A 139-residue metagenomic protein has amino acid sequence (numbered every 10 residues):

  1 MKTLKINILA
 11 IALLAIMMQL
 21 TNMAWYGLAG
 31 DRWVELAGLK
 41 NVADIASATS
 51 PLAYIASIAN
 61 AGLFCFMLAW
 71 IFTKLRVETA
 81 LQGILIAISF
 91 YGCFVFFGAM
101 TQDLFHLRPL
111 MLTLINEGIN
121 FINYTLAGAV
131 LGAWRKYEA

Functional and structural regions predicted by a protein language model:
M1-A139: Juxtamembrane/disordered regions of integral membrane proteins
